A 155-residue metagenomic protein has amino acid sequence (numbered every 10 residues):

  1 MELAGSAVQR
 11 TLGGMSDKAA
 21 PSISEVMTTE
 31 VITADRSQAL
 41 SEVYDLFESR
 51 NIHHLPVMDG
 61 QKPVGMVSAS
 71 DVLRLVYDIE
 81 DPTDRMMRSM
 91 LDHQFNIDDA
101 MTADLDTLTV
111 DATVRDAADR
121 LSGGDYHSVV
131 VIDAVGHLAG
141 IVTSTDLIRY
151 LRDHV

Functional and structural regions predicted by a protein language model:
M1-V155: Tandem CBS (Cystathionine beta-synthase) repeat/Bateman regulatory domains
